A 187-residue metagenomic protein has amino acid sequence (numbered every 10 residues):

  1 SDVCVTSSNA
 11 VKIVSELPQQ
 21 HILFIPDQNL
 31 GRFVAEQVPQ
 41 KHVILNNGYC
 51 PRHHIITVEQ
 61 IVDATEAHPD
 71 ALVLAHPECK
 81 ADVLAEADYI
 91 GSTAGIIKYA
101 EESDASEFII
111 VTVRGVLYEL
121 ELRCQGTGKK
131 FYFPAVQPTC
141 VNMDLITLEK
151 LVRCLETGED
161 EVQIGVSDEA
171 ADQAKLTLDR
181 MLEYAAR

Functional and structural regions predicted by a protein language model:
S1-R187: The feature marks the mature, well-folded catalytic cores of soluble enzymes
